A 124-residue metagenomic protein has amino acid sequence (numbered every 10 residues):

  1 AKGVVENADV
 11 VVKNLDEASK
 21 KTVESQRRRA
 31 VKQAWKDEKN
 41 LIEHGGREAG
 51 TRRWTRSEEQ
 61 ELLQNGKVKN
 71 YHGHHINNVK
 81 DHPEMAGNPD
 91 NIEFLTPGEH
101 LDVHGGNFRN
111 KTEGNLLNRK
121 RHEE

Functional and structural regions predicted by a protein language model:
A1-H72, N77-E124: Nuclease and nuclease-like effector domains acting on nucleic acids or nucleotide cofactors
